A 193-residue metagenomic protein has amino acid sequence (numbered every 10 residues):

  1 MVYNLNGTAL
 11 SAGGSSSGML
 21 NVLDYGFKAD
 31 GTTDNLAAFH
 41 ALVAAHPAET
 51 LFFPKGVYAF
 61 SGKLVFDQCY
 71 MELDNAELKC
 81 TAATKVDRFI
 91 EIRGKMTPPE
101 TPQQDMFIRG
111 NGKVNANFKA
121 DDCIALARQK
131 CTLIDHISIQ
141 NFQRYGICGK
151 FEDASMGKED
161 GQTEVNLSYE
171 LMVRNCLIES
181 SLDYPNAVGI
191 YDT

Functional and structural regions predicted by a protein language model:
M1-M19: Short, low-complexity N-terminal tether/leader segments at secretion or assembly junctions of large, surface-exposed
S17-Y25, I178, L182: Gly-rich Lys/Arg/Thr-decorated short loops/hinges at beta-loop-alpha junctions or inter-strand turns that position
V22-P54: Acidic Gly/Asp/Thr-rich repetitive segments characteristic of extracellular carbohydrate-active and adhesion proteins
H40, A48-R88, G112-K113: N-terminal extracellular ligand-recognition/capping segment immediately after the signal peptide
V43-P47, V65-F66, E100-P102, A127-R128: Flexible, charged surface loops at secondary-structure boundaries
S61-K63, K79-D87, V114-C123, Q143-G149 (+1 more regions): Short glycine/acidic-rich loop motifs that flank beta-strands on beta-rich extracellular proteins
D74-E77, T101-N115, K130-N141, G157-L182 (+1 more regions): Right-handed parallel beta-helix
